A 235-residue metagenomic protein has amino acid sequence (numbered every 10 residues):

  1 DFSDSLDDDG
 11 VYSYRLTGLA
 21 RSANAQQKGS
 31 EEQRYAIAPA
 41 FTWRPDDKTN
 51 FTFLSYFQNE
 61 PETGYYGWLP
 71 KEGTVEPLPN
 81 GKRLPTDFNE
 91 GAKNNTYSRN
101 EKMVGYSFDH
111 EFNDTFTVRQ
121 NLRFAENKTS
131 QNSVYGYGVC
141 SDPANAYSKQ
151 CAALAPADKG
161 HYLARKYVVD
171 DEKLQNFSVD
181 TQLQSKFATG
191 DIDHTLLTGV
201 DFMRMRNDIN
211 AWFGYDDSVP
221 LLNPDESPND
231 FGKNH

Functional and structural regions predicted by a protein language model:
D1, D191-L196, V200-H235: Outer-membrane beta-barrel transmembrane domain signature of Gram-negative proteins, especially the mid-to-C-terminal
D1-I37, P45-T49, K102: Outer-membrane beta-barrel translocator/receptor signature
D7-Y12, D47-K48, N113-T115, A188-L196: Short loop/turn motifs that connect adjacent beta-strands in outer-membrane beta-barrel proteins
Y12-L16, F51-F53, V118-L122, H194-V200: Transmembrane beta-strands of outer-membrane beta-barrel proteins
R21-A25, A38-R44, K48-E111, T115 (+2 more regions): Acidic/polar loop-and-plug regions of large Gram-negative outer-membrane beta-barrel proteins
S30-E31, N121-R123, V134-G136, T195-T198 (+1 more regions): Composition- and surface-driven signal marking solvent-exposed, interaction-prone regions in large proteins
F116-N121, E126, V179: P-loop NTPase catalytic cores that bind/hydrolyze ATP
